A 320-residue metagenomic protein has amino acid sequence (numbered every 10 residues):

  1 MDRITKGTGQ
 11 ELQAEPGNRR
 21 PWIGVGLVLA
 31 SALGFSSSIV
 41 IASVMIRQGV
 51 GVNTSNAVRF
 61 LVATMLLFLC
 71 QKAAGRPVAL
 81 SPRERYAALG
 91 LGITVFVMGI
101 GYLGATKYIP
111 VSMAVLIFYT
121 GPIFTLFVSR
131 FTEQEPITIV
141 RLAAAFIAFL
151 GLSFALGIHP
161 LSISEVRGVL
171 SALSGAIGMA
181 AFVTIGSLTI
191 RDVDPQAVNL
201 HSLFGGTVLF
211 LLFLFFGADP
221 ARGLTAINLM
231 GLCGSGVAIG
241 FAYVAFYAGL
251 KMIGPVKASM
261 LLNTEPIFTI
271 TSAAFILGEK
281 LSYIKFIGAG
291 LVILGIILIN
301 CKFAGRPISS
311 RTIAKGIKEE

Functional and structural regions predicted by a protein language model:
M1-T54, V58, I93, G101 (+2 more regions): Glycine-/small-residue-enriched transmembrane alpha-helix faces in small-molecule transporters and effluxers
D2-G7, L67, T120, I137-G157 (+4 more regions): Hydrophobic transmembrane alpha-helices of multi-pass small-molecule transport proteins
E15-P16, A63-S81, F149-I163, G205-N228 (+2 more regions): Membrane-interface helix-cap regions at the ends of transmembrane helices in multi-pass membrane proteins
W22-A30, N53-L69, R85-Y86, V140-L150 (+4 more regions): Hydrophobic alpha-helical transmembrane segments of multi-pass integral membrane proteins, especially transporters
G34-I39, F68-A114, F118, F154 (+1 more regions): Specific transmembrane alpha-helical segments of multi-pass solute transporters/efflux pumps, especially DMT/EamA
M45, S55, R59, A105 (+9 more regions): Hydrophobic/aromatic residues within transmembrane alpha-helices of multi-pass small-molecule transporters
T54-M65, V95, Y102-P136, G175 (+1 more regions): Specific alpha-helical transmembrane segments that line the substrate/conduction pathway and gating interfaces
A57-V58, A114-T120, I185-V208, I239-F275: Helix-helix packing/entry segments at the starts of transmembrane helices
